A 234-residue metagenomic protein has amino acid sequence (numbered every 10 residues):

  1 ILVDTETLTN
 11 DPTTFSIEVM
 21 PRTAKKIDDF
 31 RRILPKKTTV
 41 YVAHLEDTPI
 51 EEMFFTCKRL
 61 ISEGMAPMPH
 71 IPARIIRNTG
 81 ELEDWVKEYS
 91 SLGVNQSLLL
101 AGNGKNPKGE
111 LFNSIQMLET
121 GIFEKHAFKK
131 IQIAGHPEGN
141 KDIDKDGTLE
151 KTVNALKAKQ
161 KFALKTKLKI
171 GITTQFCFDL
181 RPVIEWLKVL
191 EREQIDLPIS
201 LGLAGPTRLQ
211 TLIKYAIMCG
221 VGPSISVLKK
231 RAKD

Functional and structural regions predicted by a protein language model:
I1-N154: Active-site beta->alpha loop and helix N-cap motifs at the rims of alpha/beta catalytic domains
I17, G171-Q175: Extended serine/threonine-enriched, polar tracts that run as long, contiguous segments within proteins
I17-P21, S114-G139, L149, A155-A158 (+1 more regions): Active-site pocket-lining/capping segments in soluble small-molecule metabolic enzymes
I61, S90, Q160, L164-K165 (+1 more regions): Non-catalytic positions within long, well-ordered alpha-helices that form the structural scaffold/packing of enzyme
P69, K159, L168, L201: Conserved, mostly hydrophobic/aromatic
R77-N78, K105-N113, T174-V189, T207-Q210: Active-site glycine- and acidic-residue-rich loops that bind and position anionic ligands or nucleotide-like cofactors
F123-K129, F162-G171: A structural motif corresponding to the C-terminal end of an alpha-helix and its immediate exit/capping segment
K145-T166, P182: Active-site glycine-rich loop that binds ribose-phosphate moieties when present
